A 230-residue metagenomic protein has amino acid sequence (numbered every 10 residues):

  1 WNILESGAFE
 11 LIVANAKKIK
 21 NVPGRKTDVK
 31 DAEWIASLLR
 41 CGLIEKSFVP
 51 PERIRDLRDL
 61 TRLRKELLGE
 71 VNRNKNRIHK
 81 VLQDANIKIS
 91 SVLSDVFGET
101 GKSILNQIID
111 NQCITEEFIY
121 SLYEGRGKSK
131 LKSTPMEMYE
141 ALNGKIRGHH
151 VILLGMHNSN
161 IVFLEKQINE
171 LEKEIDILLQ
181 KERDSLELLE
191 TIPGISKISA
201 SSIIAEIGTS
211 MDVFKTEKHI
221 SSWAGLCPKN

Functional and structural regions predicted by a protein language model:
W1-N230: A detector of single, family-specific signature residues that are central to catalytic or substrate-handling motifs
